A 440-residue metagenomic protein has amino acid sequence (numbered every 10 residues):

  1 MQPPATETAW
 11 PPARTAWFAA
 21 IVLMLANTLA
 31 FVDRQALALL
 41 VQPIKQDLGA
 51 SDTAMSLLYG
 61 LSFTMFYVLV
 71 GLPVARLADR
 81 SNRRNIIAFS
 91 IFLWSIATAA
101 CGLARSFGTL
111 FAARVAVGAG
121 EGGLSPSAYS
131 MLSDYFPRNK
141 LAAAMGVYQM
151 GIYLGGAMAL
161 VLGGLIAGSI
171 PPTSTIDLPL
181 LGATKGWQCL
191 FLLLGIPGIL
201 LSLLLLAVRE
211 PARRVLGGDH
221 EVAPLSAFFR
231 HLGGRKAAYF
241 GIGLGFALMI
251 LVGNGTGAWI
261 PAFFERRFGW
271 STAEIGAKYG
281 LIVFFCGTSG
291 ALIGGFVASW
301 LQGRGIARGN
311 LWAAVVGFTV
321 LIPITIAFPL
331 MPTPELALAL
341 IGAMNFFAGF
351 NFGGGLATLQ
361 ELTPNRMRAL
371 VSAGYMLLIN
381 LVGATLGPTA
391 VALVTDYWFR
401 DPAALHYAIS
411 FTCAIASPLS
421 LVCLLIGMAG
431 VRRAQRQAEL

Functional and structural regions predicted by a protein language model:
A5-P12, P211-I242, R267: Juxtamembrane intracellular "pre-TM" segments in multi-pass secondary transporters
L37-A38, A237-A291, G349-F352, L356 (+1 more regions): Extracytoplasmic gate region of multi-pass secondary transporters
L40-L69: Extracellular/periplasmic helix-loop-helix junction of adjacent transmembrane segments in MFS-like secondary
G49, N82, L103-T109, G120 (+2 more regions): Helix-breaking motifs and short loop linkers at transmembrane-helix boundaries and internal kinks in secondary membrane
G60-A75, L281-G294: Central cavity-lining transmembrane alpha-helices of secondary-active solute carriers, predominantly the Major
L69-F107: Conserved MFS/SLC helix-loop-helix module at the cytosolic interface between two early adjacent transmembrane helices
A113-I152: Cytoplasmic helix-loop-helix junction between adjacent transmembrane helices in 12-TM secondary transporters
Y148, I152-L206: Helix-loop-helix hairpin linking two adjacent transmembrane segments in secondary transporters
